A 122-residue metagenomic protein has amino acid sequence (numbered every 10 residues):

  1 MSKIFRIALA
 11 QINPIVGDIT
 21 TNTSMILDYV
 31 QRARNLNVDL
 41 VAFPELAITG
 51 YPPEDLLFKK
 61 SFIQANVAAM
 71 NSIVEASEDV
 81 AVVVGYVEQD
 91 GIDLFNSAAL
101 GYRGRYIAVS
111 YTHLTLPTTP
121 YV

Functional and structural regions predicted by a protein language model:
S2-I4, F95: A structure-centric signal for secondary-structure junctions around beta-strands
I4-I15, V109-Y111: Active-site-proximal beta-strand elements of phosphoester/diester hydrolases
N13-L27, Q64: N-terminal phosphate-binding loop and adjacent alpha-helix
R32-V109: Cys-nucleophile CN-hydrolase/nitrilase-fold catalytic domain and related Cys-dependent amidase chemistry that acts on
T112-T118: Conserved small/polar residues in nucleotide/adenosyl-binding loops
